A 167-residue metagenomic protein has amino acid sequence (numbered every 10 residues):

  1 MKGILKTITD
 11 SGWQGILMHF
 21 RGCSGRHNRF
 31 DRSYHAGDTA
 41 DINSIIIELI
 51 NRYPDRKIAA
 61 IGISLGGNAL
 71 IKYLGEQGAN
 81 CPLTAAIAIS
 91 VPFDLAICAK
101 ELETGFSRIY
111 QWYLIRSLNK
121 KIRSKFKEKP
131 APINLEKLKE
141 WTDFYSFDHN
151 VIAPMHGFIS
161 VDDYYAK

Functional and structural regions predicted by a protein language model:
M1, R21-A59: Catalytic nucleophile-loop/oxyanion-hole region of alpha/beta-hydrolase and closely related hydrolase-like folds
K2-K6, N43, I47, I71-G75: Short, hydrophobic alpha-helix immediately C-terminal to the catalytic nucleophile
L5-R29: Conserved alpha/beta-hydrolase
L5-T7, S33, E103-G105: Glycine-rich, phosphate-binding/catalytic loops in enzymes
D10-G15, A40-S44, T84-A86, Y110-I115: Glycine-rich loops and low-complexity Gly/Arg-rich segments that provide flexible linkers or classic glycine-based
N51-H156: Alpha/beta-hydrolase-fold enzymes
D163-K167: Conserved serine/cysteine hydrolase catalytic core
